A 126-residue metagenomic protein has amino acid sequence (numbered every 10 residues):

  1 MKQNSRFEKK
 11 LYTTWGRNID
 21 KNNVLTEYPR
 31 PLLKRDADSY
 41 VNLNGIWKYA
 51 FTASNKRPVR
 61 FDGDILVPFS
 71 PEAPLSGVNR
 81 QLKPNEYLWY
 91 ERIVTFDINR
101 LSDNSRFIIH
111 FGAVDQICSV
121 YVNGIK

Functional and structural regions predicted by a protein language model:
K2-D20, L33-R35, K48-S54, R80-K126: Accessory beta-strand-rich segments of carbohydrate-active enzymes
V24, Y40, P68, S76 (+2 more regions): A generic signature of intrinsically disordered, low-complexity regions enriched in glycine/proline and charged/polar
V24-L25, W47: Short, compositionally biased strand/turn segments that nucleate or flank brief secondary-structure elements
L25-R30, A73-G77: Short glycine/threonine/proline-enriched tight-turn/helix- or strand-capping micro-motif at secondary-structure
D38-Y87: Core domains of carbohydrate- and sulfate-ester-processing enzymes
